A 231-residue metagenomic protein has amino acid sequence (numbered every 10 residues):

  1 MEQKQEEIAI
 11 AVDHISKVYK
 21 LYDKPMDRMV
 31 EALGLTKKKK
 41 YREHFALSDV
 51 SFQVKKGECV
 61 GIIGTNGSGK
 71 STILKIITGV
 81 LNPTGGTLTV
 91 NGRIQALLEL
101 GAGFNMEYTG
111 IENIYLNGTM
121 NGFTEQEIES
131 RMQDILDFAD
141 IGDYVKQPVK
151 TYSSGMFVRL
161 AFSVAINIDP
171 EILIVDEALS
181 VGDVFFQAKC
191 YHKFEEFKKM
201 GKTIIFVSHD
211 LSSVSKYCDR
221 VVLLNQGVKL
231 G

Functional and structural regions predicted by a protein language model:
M1-S48: Pre-NBD coupling/linker segments of ABC/ABC-like ATPases
V30-G34, Y115, E127-Y144, A161: Conserved ABC ATPase "signature" region
I63-T65: The feature captures the beta-strand-to-loop junction immediately N-terminal to the Walker
D210-K216: Conserved H-loop
K216-L223: Conserved catalytic segment of ABC-fold P-loop ATPases
Q226-G227: Conserved ABC ATPase "signature" C-loop
